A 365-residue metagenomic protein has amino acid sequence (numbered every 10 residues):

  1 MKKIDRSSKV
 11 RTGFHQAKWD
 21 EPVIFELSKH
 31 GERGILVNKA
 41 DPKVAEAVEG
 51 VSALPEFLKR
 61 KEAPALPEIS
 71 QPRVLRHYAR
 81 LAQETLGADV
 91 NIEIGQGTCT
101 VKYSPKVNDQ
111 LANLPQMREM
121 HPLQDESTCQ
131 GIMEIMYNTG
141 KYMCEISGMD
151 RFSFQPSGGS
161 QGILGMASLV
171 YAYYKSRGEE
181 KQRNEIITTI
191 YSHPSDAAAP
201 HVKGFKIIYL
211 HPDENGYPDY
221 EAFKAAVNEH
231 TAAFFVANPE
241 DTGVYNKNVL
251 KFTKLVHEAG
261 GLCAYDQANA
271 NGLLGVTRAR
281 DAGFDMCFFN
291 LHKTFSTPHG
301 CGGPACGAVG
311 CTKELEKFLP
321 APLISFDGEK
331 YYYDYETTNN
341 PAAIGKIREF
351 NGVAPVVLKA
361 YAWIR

Functional and structural regions predicted by a protein language model:
M1-E119: N-terminal glycine-rich, Lys/His-bearing helix-loop that initiates the first secondary-structure elements of many
L58-K59, L114-S127, E145-S147, H201-I208 (+3 more regions): Gly-rich Lys/Arg/Thr-decorated short loops/hinges at beta-loop-alpha junctions or inter-strand turns that position
P67-Q71, D125-Y137, P156, S160 (+2 more regions): Short acidic-aromatic active-site loops that bind/stabilize oxyanions
V74-V90, T139-M149, F289, Y332-P341: Short, hydrophobic/aliphatic alpha-helical segments
G87-D109, F154-M166, F295-G310, F350-A362: Conserved phosphate/anionic-ligand binding catalytic regions in large, soluble enzymes, centered on
T128, K141-S168: Short loop-beta-helix segment that forms the pyridoxal 5′-phosphate
G131-E134, Q161-Y332: Conserved PLP-enzyme active-site core in the AAT-like
Y332-R365: Structural motif of enzymes handling amino- and sulfur-group chemistry
